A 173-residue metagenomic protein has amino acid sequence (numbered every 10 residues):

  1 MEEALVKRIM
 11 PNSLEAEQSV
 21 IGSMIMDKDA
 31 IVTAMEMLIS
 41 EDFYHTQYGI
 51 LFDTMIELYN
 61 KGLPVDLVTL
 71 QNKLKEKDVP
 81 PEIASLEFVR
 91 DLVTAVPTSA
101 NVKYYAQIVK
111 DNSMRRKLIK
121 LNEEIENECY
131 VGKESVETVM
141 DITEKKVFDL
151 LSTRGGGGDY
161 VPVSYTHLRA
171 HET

Functional and structural regions predicted by a protein language model:
M1-N112: Noncatalytic partner-interaction/assembly domains of nucleic-acid and motor enzyme complexes, especially the accessory
E3, K133-V136, G157-G158: Conserved catalytic-core motifs characterized by acidic clusters
E15-E17, E144, E172: Acidic-residue sensor for enzyme active/binding pockets
L86-I142, S152: Extended, charged alpha-helical coiled-coil/arm scaffolds that mediate oligomerization and mechanical coupling in large
K145-Y165: Charged, amphipathic alpha-helical linker segments immediately N-terminal to NTP-binding catalytic cores
T166-T173: Conserved small/polar residues in nucleotide/adenosyl-binding loops
